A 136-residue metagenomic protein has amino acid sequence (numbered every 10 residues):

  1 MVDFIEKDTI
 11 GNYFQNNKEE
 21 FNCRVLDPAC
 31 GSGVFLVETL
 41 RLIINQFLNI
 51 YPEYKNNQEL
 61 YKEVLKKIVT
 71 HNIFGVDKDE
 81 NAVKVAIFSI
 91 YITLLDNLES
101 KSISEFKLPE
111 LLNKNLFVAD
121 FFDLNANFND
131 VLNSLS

Functional and structural regions predicted by a protein language model:
M1-S136: SAM-dependent methyltransferase catalytic region
